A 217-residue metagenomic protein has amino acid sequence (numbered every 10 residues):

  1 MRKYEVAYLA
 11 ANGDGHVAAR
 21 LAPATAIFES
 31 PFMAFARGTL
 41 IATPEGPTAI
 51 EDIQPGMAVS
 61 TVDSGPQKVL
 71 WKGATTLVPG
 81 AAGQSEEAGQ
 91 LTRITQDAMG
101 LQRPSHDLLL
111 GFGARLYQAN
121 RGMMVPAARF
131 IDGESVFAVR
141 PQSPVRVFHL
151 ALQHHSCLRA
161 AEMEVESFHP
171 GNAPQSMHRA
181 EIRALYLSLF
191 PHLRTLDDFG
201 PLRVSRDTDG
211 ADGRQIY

Functional and structural regions predicted by a protein language model:
M1-G38: N-terminal, Lys/Arg-enriched amphipathic/low-complexity engagement segments that precede the first folded domain
M1-H16, V145-R146, A151-Y217: Sequence-level preference for short, compositionally simple segments enriched in small aliphatic or small polar residues
R2-E5, D52, M57, T92-R93: Charged, low-complexity, helix/coiled-coil-prone segments
Y4, S30-P31, E45-P47, Q54: N-terminal functional module detector in eukaryotic proteins
D14-G15, P31-M33, D52-P55, M123-M124: Short amphipathic alpha-helical segments, especially helix-boundary/capping motifs
I27, I41, I50-I53, I94 (+5 more regions): Weak global preference for isoleucine
F35, P47-Q54, V59-S60, V69: Short, well-ordered loop/turn sites that connect or cap secondary structure elements
A36-T43, V62-H178: Long beta-strand-rich cores associated with HINT superfamily self-processing modules
